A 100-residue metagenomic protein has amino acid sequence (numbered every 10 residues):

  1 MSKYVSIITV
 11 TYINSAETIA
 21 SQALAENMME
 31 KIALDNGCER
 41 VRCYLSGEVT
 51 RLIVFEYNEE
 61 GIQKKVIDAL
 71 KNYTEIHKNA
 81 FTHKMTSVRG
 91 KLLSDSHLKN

Functional and structural regions predicted by a protein language model:
M1, I19, N27-M28, K99-N100: A generic hydrophobic-segment detector
S2, V10-I13, E39-L52, E75-N100: Glycine-rich beta-strand-turn "strand-cap" elements at beta-sheet edges
T11-A23: Short, surface-exposed ligand-recognition loops at beta-strand->loop->(often short) alpha-helix junctions that present
A16-T18, G61-Q63, L98: Residue-level signal for secondary-structure boundary sites
E26-R40, E56-K91: An amphipathic, aromatic/His-enriched active-site/gating alpha helix that lines ligand/cofactor pockets
